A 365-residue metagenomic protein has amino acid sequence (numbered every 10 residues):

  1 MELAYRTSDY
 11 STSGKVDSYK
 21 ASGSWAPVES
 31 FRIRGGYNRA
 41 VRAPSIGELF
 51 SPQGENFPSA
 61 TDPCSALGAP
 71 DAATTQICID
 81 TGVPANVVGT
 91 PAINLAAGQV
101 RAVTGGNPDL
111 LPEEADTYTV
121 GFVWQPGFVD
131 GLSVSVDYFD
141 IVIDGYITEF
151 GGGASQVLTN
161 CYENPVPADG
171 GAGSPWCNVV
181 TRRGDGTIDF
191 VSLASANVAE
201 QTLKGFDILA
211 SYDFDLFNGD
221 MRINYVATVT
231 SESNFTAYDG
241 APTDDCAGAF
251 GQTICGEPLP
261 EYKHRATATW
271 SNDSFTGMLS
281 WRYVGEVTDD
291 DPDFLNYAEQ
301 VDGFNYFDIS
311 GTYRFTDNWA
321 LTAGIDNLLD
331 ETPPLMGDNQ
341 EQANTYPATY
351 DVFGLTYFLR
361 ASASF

Functional and structural regions predicted by a protein language model:
M1, E29-I33, V129-V134, N218-M221 (+2 more regions): Repeated loop/turn-to-beta-strand initiation elements of outer-membrane beta-barrel proteins
M1-V28, A115-T117, T276-R282: Surface-exposed extracellular loop regions of Gram-negative outer-membrane beta-barrel proteins
R6-T12, A40-P44, S51, A115 (+7 more regions): Structural signature of outer-membrane beta-barrel domains
W25-E29, V41, E114, W124-F128 (+8 more regions): Outer-membrane beta-barrel strand-turn architecture
R39-V88, V134, D140-V179: A surface-exposed, glycine/aromatic-enriched loop/edge motif typical of exported proteins
G47-V134, V191-F206, L216, P258-E261 (+1 more regions): Outer-membrane beta-barrel signature, preferentially recognizing the C-terminal barrel domain of Gram-negative
D137-D291: Gram-negative outer-membrane beta-barrel transporters
D144, S231-N234, S280-D290, T312-F365: C-terminal beta-signal and adjacent terminal beta-strands/loops of Gram-negative outer-membrane beta-barrel proteins
